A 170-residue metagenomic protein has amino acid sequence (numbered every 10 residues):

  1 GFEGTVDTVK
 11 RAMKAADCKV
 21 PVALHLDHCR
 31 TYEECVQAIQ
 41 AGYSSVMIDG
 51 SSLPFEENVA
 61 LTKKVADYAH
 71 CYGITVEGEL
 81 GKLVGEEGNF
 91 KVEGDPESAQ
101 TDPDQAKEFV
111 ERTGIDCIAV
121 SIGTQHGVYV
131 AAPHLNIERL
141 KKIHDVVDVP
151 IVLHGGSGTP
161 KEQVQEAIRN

Functional and structural regions predicted by a protein language model:
E3-K19, H28-P150, K161-N170: Alpha/beta enzyme core
L153-G155: Thr-Gly-centered strand-to-loop micro-motif
S157-T159: Short acidic/histidine-rich active-site segments
